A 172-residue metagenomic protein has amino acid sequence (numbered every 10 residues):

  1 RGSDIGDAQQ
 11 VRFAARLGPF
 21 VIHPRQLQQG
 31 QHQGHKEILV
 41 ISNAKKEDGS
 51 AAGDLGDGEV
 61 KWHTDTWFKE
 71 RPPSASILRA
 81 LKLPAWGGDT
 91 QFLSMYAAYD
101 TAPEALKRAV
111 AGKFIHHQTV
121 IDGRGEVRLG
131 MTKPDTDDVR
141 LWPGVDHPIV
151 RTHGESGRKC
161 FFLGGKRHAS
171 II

Functional and structural regions predicted by a protein language model:
G2-I172: Fe(II)/2-oxoglutarate oxygenase catalytic core
